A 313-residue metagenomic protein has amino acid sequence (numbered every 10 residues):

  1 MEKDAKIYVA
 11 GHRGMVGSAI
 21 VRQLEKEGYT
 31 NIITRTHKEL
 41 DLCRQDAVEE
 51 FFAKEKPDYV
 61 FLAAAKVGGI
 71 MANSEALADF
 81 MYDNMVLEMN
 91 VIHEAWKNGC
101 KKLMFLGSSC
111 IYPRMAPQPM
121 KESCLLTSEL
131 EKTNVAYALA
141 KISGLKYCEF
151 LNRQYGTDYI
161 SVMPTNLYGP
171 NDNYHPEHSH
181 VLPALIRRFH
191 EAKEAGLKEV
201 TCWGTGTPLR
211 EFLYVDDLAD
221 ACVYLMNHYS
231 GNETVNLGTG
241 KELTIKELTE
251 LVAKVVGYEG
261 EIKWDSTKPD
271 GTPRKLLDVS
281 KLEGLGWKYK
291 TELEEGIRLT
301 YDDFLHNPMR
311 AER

Functional and structural regions predicted by a protein language model:
K3, M89-N134: Conserved Rossmann-fold NAD(P)-dependent oxidoreductase catalytic core, especially the SDR/UDP-sugar
A10-M15, A19-E27, E191-R313: C-terminal substrate-binding subdomain of Rossmann-fold SDR/epimerase-dehydratase oxidoreductases
E25-E50: Adenosine-cofactor binding site in Rossmann-like domains, unifying the SAM/SAH pocket of S-adenosylmethionine-dependent
Q45-M85, E94-K97: NAD(P)H-binding glycine-rich loop region in Rossmannoid oxidoreductase-like domains and their noncatalytic homologs
I70, F105-M120, A136-I142, Q154 (+1 more regions): Conserved catalytic-site region of short-chain dehydrogenase/reductase
M81, M85, T133-L145, H175-P183 (+2 more regions): Short-chain dehydrogenase/reductase
I111-P113, A136, I160-A184, P208-L209: Flexible, glycine-rich beta-alpha linker
K132-T165, A184-A195: Active-site Tyr-X1-5-Lys
